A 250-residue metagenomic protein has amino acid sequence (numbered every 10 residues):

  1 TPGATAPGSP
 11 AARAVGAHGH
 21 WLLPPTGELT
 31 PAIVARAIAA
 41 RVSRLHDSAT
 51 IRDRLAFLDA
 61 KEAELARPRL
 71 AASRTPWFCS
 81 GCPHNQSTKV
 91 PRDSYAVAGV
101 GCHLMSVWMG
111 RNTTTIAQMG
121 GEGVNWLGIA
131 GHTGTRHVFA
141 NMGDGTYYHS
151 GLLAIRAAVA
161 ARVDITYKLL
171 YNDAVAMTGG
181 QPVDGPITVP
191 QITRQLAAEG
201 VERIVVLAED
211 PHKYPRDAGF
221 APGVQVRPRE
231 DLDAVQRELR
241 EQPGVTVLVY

Functional and structural regions predicted by a protein language model:
T1, A174-Y250: Glycine-rich ThDP/TPP pyrophosphate-binding loop and its adjacent helix/strand module within ThDP-dependent enzymes
T1, G16-A32, A72, W77-H84 (+7 more regions): Hydrophobic alpha-helical scaffolding
T1-D53: Terminal amphipathic helices with adjacent charged low-complexity linkers/tails
A14-A17, A66-T75, H103-N112, T135 (+2 more regions): Gly-rich Lys/Arg/Thr-decorated short loops/hinges at beta-loop-alpha junctions or inter-strand turns that position
A14-A17, D53, A96-G99, A140-N141 (+3 more regions): General beta-strand structural signal in soluble alpha/beta enzymes
P25-A37, R74-W77, C82-K89, G120-V124 (+8 more regions): Conserved active-site and cofactor/substrate-binding residues in soluble primary-metabolism enzymes
V42, H46-M109, H149: Cofactor-pocket helix-loop regions in the catalytic cores of large enzyme subunits
N85-K89, Y95-M177, D184-P190: Thiamine diphosphate
